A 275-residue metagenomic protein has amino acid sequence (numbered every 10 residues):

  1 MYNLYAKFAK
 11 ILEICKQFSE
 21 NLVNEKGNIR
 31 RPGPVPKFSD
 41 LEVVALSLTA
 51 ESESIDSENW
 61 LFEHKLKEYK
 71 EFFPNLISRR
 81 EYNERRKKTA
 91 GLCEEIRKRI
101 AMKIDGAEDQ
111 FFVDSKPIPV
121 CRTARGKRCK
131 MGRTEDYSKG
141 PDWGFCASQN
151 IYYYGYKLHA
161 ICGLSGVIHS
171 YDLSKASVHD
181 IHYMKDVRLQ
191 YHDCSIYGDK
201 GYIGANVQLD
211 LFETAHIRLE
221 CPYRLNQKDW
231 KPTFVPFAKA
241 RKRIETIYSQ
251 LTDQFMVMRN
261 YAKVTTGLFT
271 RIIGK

Functional and structural regions predicted by a protein language model:
M1-K275: Short alpha-helical elements
